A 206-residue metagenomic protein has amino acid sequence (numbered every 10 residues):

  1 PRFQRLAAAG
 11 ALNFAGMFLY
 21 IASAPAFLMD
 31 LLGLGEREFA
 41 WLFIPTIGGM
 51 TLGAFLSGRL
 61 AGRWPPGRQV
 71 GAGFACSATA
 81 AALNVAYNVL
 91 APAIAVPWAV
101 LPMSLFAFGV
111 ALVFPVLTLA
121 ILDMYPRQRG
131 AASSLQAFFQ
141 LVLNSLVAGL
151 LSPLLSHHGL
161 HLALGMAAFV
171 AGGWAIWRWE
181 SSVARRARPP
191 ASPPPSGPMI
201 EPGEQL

Functional and structural regions predicted by a protein language model:
R2-L19, S104-F108: Pair of pore-lining "gating" transmembrane helices in MFS-fold secondary transporters
G16, E36-I44, S134: Small-residue hotspots at the loop-to-helix junctions and early N-terminal turns of transmembrane alpha-helices
A22-E38: Short amphipathic helix-loop junctions that connect adjacent transmembrane helices in Major Facilitator Superfamily/SLC
W41-M50, Q140: Transmembrane alpha-helical segments of major facilitator superfamily
G53-R68: Helix-to-loop junctions at the C-terminal end of transmembrane segments in multipass secondary transporters
G67, W179-L206: Intrinsic disorder in cytosolic terminal tails and internal cytosolic loops of multi-pass membrane transporters
R68-V116: C-terminal transmembrane helical hairpin of 12-TM major facilitator-type secondary transporters
L119-H157, M166: A late C-terminal transmembrane helix in Major Facilitator Superfamily
